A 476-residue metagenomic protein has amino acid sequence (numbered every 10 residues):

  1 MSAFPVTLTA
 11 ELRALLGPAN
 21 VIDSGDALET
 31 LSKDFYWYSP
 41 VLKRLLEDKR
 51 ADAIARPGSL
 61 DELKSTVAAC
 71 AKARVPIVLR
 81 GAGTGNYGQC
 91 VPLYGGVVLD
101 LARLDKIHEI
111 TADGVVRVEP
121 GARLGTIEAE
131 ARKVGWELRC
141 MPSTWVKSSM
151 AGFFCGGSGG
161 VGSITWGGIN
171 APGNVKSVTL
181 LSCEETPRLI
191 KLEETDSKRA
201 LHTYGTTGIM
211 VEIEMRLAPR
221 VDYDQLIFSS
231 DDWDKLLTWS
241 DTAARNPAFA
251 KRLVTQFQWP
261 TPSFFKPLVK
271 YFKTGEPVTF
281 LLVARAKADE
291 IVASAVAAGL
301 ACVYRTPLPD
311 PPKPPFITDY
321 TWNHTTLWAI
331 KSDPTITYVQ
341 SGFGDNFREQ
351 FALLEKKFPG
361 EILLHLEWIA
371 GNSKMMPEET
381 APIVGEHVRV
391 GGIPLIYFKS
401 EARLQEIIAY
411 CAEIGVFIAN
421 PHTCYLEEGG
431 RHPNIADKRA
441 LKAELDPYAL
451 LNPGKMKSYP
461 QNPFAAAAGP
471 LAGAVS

Functional and structural regions predicted by a protein language model:
M1-A68, T84-G114, W259-L268, P309-S332 (+2 more regions): N-terminal flexible segment immediately upstream of the FAD-binding catalytic core in FAD-dependent oxidoreductases
S2, R50, V75, R80-A82 (+4 more regions): Conserved glycine-rich FAD pyrophosphate-binding loop
L12, C70, W239-R245, K287-L300 (+2 more regions): Short amphipathic alpha-helices in soluble, non-transmembrane regions that often serve as interface/regulatory elements
V21-G25, A55-P57, I77-G81, G88 (+11 more regions): General beta-strand structural signal in soluble alpha/beta enzymes
H108-I110, P120, L124-G125, A129-N246 (+1 more regions): FAD-binding subdomain of flavoenzyme oxidoreductases
S230, A250, P260-T306: A conserved active-site cap/scaffold subdomain adjacent to cofactor or substrate pockets
D232-D234, L281-D289, F343-F347, I396-E401: Helix N-cap motif at beta-to-alpha junctions
